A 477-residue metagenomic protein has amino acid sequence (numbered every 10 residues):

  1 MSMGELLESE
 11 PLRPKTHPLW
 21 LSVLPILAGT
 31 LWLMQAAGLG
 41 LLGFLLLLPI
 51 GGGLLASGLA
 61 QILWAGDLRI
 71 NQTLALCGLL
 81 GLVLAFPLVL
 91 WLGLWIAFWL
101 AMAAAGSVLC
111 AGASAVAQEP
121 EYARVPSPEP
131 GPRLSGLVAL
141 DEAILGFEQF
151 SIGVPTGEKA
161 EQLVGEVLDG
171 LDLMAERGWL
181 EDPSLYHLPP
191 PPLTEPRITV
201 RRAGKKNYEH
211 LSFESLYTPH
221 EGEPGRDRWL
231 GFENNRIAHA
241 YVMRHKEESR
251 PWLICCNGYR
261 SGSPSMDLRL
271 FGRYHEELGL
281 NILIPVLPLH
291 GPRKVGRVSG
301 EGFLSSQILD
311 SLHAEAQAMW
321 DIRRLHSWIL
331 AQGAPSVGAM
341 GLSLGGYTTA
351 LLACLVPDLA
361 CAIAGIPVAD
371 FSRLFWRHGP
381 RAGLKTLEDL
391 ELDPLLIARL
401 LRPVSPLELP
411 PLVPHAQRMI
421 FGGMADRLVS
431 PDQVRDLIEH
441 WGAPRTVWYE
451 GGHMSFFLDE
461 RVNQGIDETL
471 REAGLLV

Functional and structural regions predicted by a protein language model:
S2-G225: N-terminal targeting or regulatory segments adjacent to alpha/beta-hydrolase or S9 domains
I254-A316: Cap/lid segment of the alpha/beta-hydrolase catalytic domain
M340-T349: Gly/Ala-rich beta-loop-alpha elbow adjacent to hydrolase catalytic centers
A350-L396, W448: Hydrolase active-site cap/lid region
V413-P414, M419-G422, D426: Short beta-strand/loop motif that positions the catalytic acidic residue of the alpha/beta-hydrolase fold
A416-R418, S430-E439: Short alpha-helix in the alpha/beta-hydrolase fold that links the catalytic acid
M424-V429, M454-S455: Acidic catalytic loop of the alpha/beta-hydrolase fold
G451-Q464: Catalytic histidine-centered segment of alpha/beta-hydrolase-like enzymes
